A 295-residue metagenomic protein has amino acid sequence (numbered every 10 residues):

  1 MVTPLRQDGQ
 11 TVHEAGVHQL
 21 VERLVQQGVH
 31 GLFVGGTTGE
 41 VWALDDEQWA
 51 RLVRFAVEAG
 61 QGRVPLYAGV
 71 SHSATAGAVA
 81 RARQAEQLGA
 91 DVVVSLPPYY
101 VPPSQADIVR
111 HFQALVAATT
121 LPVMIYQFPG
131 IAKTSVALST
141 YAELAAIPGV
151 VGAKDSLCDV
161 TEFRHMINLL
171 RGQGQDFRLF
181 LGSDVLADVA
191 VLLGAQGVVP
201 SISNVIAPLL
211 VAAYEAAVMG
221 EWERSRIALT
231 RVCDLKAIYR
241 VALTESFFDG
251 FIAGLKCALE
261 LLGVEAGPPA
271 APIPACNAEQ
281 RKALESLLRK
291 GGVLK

Functional and structural regions predicted by a protein language model:
M1-T3, R23, Q27-G28, I202 (+1 more regions): C-terminal alpha-helical cap/extension of soluble enzyme domains
T3-S135, L294: Active-site beta->alpha loop and helix N-cap motifs at the rims of alpha/beta catalytic domains
Q10-H13, V17, W49, A78 (+6 more regions): Generic structural signal for well-ordered, non-membrane alpha-helical segments in soluble metabolic enzymes
V17, W49, V53, A78 (+4 more regions): A general structural signal for well-ordered alpha-helical segments in protein cores
Q27, R51, F55-G60, Q84 (+9 more regions): Alpha-helical structural signal in soluble globular domains
V70-S71, P97, V101, Y126-K133 (+5 more regions): Glycine- and other small-residue-rich loops at beta-strand/loop junctions that grip anionic moieties
A117-A118, I131-K236: Catalytic alpha/beta core domains of metabolic enzymes, predominantly
